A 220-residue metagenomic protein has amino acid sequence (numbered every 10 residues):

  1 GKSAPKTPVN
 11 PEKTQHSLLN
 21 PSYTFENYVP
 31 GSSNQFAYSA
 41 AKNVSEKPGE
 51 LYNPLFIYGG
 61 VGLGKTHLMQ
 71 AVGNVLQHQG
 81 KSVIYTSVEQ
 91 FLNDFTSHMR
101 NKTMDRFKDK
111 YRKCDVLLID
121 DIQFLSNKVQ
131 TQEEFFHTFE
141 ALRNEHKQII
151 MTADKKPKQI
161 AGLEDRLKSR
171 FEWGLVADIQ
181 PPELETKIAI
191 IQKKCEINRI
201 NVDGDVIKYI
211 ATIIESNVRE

Functional and structural regions predicted by a protein language model:
E12, L19-L55, N74: Pre-Walker A (pre-P-loop) alpha-helix and adjacent loop at the N terminus of AAA/AAA+ ATPase modules, a conserved
G49-Q70: Walker A/P-loop nucleotide-binding motif
K81-V116, S126-V129: Short glycine-rich substrate-engagement loop in P-loop NTPases that contacts/grips substrate
T96-R100, P157-W173: Short regulatory helix/loop adjacent to the ATP-binding pocket of P-loop NTPases
A161, G174-T186: Conserved AAA+ ATPase "SRH/arginine-finger" region at the nucleotide-binding site
G174, T186-N201: Conserved AAA+ ATPase "sensor/coupling" helix adjacent to the nucleotide-binding pocket
N201-I214: Short conserved motifs of the RecA-like P-loop NTPase core
I214-E220: The conserved phosphate-sensing helix
